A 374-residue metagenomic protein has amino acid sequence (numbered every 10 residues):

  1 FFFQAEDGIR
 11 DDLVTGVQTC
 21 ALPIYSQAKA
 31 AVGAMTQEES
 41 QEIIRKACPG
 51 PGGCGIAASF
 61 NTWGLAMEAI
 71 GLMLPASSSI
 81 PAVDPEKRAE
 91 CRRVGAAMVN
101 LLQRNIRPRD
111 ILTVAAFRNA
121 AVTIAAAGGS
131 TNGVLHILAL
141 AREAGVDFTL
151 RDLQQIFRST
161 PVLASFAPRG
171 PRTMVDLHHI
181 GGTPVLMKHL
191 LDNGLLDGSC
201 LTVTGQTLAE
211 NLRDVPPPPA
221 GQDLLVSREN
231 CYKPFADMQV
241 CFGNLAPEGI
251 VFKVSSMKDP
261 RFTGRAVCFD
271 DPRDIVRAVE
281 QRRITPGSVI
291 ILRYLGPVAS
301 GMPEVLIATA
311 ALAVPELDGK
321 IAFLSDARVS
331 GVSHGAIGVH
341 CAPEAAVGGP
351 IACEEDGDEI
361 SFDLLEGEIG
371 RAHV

Functional and structural regions predicted by a protein language model:
F1-C20, A372-H373: Single conserved hydrophobic/aromatic residue that forms the stacking wall/gate of nucleotide- or nucleobase-binding
A21-K320, S325-E344, G349-R371: Catalytic or ion-coupling anion/metal-binding cores of large enzyme and transporter domains
